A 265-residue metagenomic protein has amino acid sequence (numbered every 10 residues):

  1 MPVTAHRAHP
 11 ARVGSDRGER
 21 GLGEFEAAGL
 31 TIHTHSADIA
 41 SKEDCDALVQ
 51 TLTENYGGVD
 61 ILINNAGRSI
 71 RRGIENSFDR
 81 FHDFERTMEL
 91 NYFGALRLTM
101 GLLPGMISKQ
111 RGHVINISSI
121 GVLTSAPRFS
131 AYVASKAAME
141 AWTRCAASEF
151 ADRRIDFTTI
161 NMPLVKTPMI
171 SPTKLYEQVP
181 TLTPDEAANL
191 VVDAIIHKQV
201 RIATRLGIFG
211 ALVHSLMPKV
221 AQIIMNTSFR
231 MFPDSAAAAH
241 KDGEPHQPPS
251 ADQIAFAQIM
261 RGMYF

Functional and structural regions predicted by a protein language model:
A28-T31, T51-L62, I70: A glycine-rich helix->loop->beta "capping" turn within Rossmann-like NAD(P)(H)-dependent oxidoreductase domains
S36-A47, F81: The beta1-alpha1 cofactor-binding region of Rossmann-like NAD(H)/NADP(H)-dependent oxidoreductases
S69-E85, R128: Conserved mid-core segment of classical short-chain dehydrogenase/reductases
T99, S135: Active-site helix of classical SDR
S119: Residue(s) in the substrate-gating loop at a strand-loop-helix junction that position the organic substrate next
T124, C145-D156: Active-site-adjacent segment of SDR/Rossmann-fold oxidoreductases
T159, Y176-S215, M231: C-terminal helical subdomain
